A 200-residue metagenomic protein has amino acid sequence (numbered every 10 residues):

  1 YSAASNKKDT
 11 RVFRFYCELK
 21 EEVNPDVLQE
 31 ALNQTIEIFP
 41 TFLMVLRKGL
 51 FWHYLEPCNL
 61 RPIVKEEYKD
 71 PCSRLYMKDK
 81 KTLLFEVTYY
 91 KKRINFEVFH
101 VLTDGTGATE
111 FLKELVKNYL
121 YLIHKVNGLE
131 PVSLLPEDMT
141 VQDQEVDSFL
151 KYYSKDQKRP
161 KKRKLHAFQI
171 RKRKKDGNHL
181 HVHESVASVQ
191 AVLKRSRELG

Functional and structural regions predicted by a protein language model:
Y1-D147, V189, L193-R195: Non-catalytic N-terminal regions of enzymes
F149-L199: Flexible, P/S/T/G-rich "lid" or insertion loops adjacent to the active sites of thioester-utilizing
